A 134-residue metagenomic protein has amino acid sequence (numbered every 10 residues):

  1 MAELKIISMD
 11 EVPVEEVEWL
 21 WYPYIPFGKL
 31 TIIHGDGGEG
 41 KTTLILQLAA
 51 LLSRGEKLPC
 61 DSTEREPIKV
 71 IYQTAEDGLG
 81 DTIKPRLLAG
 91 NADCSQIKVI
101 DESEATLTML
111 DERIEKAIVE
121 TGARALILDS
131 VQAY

Functional and structural regions predicted by a protein language model:
M1-V12: Detector for small/aliphatic-rich hydrophobic stretches
I7, E15-E16, L20-Y22, P26 (+3 more regions): Conserved inter-motif catalytic segment of the P-loop NTP-binding fold
L30-I32: Walker A (P-loop) ATP-phosphate-binding motif of ABC ATPase nucleotide-binding domains
L44, L48: Hydrophobic positions on the alpha1 helix immediately C-terminal to the Walker A/P-loop
S53: Gly/Ala-rich phosphate-binding loop of Rossmann-like dinucleotide-binding domains, activating on the conserved
